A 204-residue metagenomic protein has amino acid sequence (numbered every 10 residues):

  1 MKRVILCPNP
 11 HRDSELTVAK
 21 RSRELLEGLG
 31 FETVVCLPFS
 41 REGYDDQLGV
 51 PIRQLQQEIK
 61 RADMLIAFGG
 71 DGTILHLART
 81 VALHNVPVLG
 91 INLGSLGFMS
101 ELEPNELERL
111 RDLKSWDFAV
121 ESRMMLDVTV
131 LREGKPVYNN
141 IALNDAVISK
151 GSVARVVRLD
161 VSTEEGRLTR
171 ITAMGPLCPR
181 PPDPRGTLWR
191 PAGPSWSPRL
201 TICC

Functional and structural regions predicted by a protein language model:
M1-M64, N105-E121, V130-N140: ATP/NTP phosphate-donor binding region
L6, A67, C178: Redox-cofactor binding/interface segments in oxidoreductases and associated redox assembly factors
P10-H11, D71-T73, L96, P182-P184: Short glycine-rich anion-binding loops that position phosphate/pyrophosphate groups of nucleotides and phosphorylated
E15-L16, G72-L77, P184-R190: Short glycine/serine/threonine-rich phosphate/pyrophosphate-binding segments that cradle anionic phosphate groups
E42, G94-M99, S195-W196: Short gly/pro/ser/thr-enriched loop/turn and capping motifs at secondary-structure boundaries
H76, V81-I91, F98: Gly/Ser-rich helix-loop-strand patches that form or flank binding pockets for ribonucleotide-derived cofactors
S95-M174: Catalytic core of DAGKc-family lipid kinases
T169-C204: Gly/Ser/Thr-rich active-site loops/lids in small-molecule metabolic enzymes that frequently grip phosphoryl groups
